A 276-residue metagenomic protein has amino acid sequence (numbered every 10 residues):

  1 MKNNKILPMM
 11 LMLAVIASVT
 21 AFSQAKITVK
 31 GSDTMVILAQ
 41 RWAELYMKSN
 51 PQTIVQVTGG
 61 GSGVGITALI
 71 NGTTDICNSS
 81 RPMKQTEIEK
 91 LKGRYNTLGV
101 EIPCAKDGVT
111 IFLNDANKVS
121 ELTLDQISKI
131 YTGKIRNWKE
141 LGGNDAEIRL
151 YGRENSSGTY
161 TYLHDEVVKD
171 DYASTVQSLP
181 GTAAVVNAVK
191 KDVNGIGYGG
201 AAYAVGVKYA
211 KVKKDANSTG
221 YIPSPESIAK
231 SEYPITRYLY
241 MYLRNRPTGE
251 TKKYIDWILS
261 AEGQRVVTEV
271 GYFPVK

Functional and structural regions predicted by a protein language model:
M1-M10: Bacterial N-terminal signal peptides that target proteins for export
M9-S18: Bacterial N-terminal signal peptides
F22-K276: Exported/periplasmic ABC-transporter solute-binding proteins
